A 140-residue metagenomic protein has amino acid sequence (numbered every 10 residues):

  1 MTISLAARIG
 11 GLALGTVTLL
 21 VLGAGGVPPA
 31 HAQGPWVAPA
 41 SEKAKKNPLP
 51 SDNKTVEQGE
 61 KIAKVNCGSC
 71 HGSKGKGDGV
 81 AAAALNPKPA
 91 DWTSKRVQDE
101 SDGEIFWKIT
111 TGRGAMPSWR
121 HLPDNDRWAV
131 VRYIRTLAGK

Functional and structural regions predicted by a protein language model:
T2-G15: Bacterial N-terminal signal peptides that target proteins for export
V17-P29: C-terminal segment of classical bacterial N-terminal signal peptides
P28-G34, H71-G75: Proline-centered turn/helix-capping motifs that create local helix->coil transitions or kinks
Q33, N86-A138: Extracytoplasmic electron-transfer domains, predominantly the class I c-type cytochrome c fold
G34-I62: Electrostatic cytochrome c docking/interface patches
A40-K46, A84-D91: Short glycine/proline- and charge-enriched loop/turn segments that cap or connect secondary-structure elements
N53-K76, A82, G103-T111: Sequence/structural segment immediately N-terminal to covalent heme-attachment motifs in c-type and related
K76-D78, T136-K140: Inter-heme linker and motif-flanking segments adjacent to c-type heme-binding CXXCH motifs in c-type cytochromes
